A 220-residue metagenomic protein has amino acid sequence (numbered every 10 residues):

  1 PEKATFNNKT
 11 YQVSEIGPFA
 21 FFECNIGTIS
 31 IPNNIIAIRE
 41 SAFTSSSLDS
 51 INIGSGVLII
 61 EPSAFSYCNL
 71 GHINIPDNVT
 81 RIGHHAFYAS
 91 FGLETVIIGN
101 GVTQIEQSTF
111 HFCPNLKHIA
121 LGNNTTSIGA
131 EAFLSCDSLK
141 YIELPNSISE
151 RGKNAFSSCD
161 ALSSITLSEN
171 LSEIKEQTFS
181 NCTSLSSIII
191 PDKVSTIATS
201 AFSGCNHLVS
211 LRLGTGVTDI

Functional and structural regions predicted by a protein language model:
P1-S14, C24-A37, S46-I59, C68-R81 (+6 more regions): Structural signature of tandem-repeat unit edges
G17-A20, R39-A42, E61-A64, G83-Y88 (+5 more regions): Consensus positions within tandem repeat domains that build extended binding/scaffold surfaces
